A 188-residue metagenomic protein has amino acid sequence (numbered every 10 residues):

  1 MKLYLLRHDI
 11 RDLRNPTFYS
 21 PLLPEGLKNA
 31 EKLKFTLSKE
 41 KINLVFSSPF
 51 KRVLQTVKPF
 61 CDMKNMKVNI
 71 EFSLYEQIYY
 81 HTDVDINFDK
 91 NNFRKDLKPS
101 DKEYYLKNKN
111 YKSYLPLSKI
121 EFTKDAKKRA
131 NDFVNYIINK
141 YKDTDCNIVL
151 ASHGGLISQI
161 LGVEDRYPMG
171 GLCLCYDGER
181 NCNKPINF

Functional and structural regions predicted by a protein language model:
K2-I70, K127, G170: Active-site-proximal alpha-helix that buttresses catalytic centers in soluble enzyme cores
K2-R7, D145-S152: Beta-strand elements within well-structured catalytic alpha/beta cores of enzymes that handle phosphate/sulfate esters
R11, L156-I157: Short active-site segment of divalent metal-dependent hydrolases/proteases that encodes the spacing between
P21, D62-R129: Phosphate-handling substructures
T36, M66-N69, Q77-D96, D143-C146 (+1 more regions): Acidic, low-complexity terminal tails and accessory targeting/binding regions of phosphate-metabolizing enzymes
S38-K41, I137-N147: Glycine-rich phosphate-binding loop signature in dinucleotide/nucleotide-binding domains
I42-S73, D96-P99, E103-K107, D177-F188: Conserved histidine-centered catalytic loops in small-molecule metabolism enzymes
A126-K142: A short, acidic, amphipathic alpha-helical segment used as a generic capping/interface helix at domain edges
